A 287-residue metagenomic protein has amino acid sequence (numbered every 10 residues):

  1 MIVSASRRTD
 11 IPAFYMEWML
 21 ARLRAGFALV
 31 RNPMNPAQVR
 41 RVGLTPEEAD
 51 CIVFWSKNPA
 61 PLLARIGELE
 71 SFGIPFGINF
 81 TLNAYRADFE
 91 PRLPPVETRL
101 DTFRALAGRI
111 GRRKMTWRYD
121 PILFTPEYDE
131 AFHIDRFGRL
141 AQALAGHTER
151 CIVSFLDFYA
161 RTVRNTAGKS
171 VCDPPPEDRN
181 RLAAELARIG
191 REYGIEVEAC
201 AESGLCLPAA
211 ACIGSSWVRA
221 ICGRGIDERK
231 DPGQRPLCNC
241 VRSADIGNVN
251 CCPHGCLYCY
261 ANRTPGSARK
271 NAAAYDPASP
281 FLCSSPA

Functional and structural regions predicted by a protein language model:
M1-F89, V96, D101-R112, P265-A287: Conserved Radical SAM active-site core
R8-D10, K57, T81-Y85, D120-I122 (+2 more regions): Active-site beta-loop-alpha junctions enriched in small/polar residues
A84-L93, P121-A131, T166-P174: Surface-exposed cleft-lining segments at the edges of enzyme active sites
T98-N165, E185-A201: Conserved C-terminal portion of the radical SAM core fold that forms the substrate/S-adenosylmethionine-binding
R164-V171, A210-S216: Short, surface-exposed, charged loop/turn segments at secondary-structure junctions
E177-N239: A C-terminal junction/extension of Radical SAM enzymes
P236, A244-R263: Local cysteine-cluster metal-coordination motifs and their immediate loop/turn environment, predominantly Fe-S cluster
